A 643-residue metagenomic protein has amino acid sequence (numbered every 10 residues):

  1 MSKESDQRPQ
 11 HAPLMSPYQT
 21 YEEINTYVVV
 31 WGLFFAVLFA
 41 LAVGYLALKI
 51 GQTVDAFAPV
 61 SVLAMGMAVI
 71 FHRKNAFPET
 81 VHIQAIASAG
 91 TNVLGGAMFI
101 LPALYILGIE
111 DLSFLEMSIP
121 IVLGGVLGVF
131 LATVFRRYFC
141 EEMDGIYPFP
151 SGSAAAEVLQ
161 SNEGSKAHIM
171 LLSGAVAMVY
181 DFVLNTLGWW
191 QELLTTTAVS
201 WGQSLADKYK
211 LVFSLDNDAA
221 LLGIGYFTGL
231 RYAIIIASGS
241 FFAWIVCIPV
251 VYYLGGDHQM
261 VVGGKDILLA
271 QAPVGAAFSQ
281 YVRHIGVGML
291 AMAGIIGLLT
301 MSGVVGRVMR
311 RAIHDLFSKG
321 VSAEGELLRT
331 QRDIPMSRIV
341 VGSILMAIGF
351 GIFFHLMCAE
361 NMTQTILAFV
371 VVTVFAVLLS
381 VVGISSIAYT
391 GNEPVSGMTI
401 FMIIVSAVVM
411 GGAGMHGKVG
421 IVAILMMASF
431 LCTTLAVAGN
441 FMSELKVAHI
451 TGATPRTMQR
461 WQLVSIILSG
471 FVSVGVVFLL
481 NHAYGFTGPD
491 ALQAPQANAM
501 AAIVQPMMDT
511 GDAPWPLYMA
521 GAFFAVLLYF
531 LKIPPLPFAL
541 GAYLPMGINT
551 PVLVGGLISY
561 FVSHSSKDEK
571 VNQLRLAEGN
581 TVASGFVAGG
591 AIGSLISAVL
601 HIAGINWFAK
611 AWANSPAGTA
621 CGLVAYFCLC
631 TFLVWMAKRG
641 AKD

Functional and structural regions predicted by a protein language model:
M1-D643: Alpha-helical multipass membrane-protein architecture
